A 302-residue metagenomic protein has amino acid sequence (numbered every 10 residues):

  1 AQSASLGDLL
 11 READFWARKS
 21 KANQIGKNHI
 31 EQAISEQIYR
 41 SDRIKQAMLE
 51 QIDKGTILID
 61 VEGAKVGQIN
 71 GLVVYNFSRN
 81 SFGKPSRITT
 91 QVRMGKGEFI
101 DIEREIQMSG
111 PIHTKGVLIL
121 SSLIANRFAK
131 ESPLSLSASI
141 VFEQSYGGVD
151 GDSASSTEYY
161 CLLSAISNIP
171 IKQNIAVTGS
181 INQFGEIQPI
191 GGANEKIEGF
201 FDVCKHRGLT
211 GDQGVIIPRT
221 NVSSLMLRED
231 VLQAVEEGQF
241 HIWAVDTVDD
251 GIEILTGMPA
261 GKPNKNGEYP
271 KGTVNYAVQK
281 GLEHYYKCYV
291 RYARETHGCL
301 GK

Functional and structural regions predicted by a protein language model:
A1-V61, K262-N266, Y289-T296: C-terminal helical "lid" subdomain and adjoining coupling/linker elements of P-loop NTPases
Q32-A33, Y39-G110, S121: Core mixed alpha/beta domains of very large multi-subunit molecular machines
K65, S86, V92-M108, I112-K302: Peripheral, non-AAA+ core regions of ATP-driven protein-machinery
